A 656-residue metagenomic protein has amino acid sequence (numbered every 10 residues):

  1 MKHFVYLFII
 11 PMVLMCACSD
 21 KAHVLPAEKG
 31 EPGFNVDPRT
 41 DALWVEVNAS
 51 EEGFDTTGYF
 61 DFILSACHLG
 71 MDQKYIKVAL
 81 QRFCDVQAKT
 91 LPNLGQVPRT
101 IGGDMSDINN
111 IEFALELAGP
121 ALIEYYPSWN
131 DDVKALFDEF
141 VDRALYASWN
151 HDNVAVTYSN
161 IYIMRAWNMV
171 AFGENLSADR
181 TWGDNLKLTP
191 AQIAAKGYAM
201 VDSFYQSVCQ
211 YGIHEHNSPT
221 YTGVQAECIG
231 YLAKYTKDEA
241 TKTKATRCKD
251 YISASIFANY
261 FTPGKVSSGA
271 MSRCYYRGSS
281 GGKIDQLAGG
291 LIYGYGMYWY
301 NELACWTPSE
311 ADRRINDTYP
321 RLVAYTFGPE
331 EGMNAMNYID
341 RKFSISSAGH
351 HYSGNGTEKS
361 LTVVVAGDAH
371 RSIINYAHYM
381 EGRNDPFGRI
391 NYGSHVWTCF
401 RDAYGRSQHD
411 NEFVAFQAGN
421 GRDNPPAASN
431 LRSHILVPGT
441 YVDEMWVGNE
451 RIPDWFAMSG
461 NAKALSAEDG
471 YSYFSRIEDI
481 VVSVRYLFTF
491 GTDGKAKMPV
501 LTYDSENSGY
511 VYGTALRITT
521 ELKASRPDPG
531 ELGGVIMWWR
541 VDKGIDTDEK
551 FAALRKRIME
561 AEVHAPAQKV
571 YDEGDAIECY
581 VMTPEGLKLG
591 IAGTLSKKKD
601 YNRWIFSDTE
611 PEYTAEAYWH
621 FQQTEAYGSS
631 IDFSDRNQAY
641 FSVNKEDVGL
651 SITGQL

Functional and structural regions predicted by a protein language model:
M1-K2, I229, L656: N-terminal low-hydrophobic presequence detector
K2-I9: Sec-dependent signal peptide recognition, specifically the positively charged N-region followed immediately by
L14-A17: C-terminal motif of bacterial Sec signal peptides marking the signal peptidase cleavage site
S19-K21: Bacterial signal peptide processing site
L25-V154, Y158, M164, Y295-L656: Ser/Thr/Asn(+Pro)-rich, low-complexity disordered segments
A88-L91, N109, F113-I123, D131-M333: Extracellular polysaccharide-recognition and catalytic grooves
